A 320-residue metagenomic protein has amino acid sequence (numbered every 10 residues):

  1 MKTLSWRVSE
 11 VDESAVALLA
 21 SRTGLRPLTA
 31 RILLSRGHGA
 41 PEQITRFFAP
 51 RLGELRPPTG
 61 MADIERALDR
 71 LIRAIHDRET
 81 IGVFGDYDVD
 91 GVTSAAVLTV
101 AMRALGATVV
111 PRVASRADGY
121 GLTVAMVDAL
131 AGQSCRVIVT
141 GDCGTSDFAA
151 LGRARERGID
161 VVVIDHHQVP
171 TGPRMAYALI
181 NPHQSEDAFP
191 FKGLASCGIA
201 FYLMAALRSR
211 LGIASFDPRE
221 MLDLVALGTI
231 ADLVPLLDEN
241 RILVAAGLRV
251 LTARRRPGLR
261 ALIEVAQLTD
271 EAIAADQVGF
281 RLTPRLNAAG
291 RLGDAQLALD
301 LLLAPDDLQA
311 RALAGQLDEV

Functional and structural regions predicted by a protein language model:
K2, S9-E13, L18-S134, R157 (+1 more regions): Hydrophobic helix-and-loop "lid/oligomerization" segment in the mid-to-C-terminal part of catalytic domains
V11, D86-Y87, A114-A117, C143-G144 (+3 more regions): Short, ordered loop/turn segments at secondary-structure junctions
V83, V139, V162-V163, T229: Residue-level marker for buried hydrophobic side chains located in beta-strands that build the well-ordered beta-sheet
V97, R174-I213, P218-I230: Short alpha-helices
V97-L105, E156-V161, P170, A176-H183: A glycine- and small-aliphatic-rich helix-loop capping segment at beta-alpha/alpha-beta transitions that lines
G132, T145-A149, V169-P173: Catalytic core of soluble alpha/beta enzymes
V137, G141-D160: Phosphate/diphosphate-binding loops
V139, H166, P173-R174, A195: Phosphate/pyrophosphate-binding betaalpha-module
